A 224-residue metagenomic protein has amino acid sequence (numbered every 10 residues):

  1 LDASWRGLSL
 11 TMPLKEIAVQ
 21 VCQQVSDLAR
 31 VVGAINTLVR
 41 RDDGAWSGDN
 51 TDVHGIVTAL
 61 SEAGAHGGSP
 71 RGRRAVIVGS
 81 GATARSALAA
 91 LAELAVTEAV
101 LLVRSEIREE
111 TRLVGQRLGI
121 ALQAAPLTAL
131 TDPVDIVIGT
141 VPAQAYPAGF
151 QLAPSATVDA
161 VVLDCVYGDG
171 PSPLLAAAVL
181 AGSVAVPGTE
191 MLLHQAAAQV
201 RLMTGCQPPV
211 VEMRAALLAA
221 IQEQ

Functional and structural regions predicted by a protein language model:
L1-H66, D169, A181: Phosphate/diphosphate ligand-binding glycine-rich loop within oxidoreductases
I17, E106-R112, Y146, D169-P173: Short, charged/polar "capping" segments at the starts of alpha-helices and the immediately preceding loops
R40, A160-V210, A216: Rossmann-fold NAD(P)-binding glycine/threonine-rich loop
N50-V53, L60, G64-A92, V103-S105: Glycine-rich adenosine-cofactor-binding loop
S69-R71, E93-V96, Q151-A160: Short, conserved loop/helix-junction motifs that constitute active-site signature segments in enzyme catalytic cores
L94-L118: NAD(P)-binding Rossmann-fold cofactor-contacting core
R117-V186: Rossmann-like adenosine-cofactor binding region
